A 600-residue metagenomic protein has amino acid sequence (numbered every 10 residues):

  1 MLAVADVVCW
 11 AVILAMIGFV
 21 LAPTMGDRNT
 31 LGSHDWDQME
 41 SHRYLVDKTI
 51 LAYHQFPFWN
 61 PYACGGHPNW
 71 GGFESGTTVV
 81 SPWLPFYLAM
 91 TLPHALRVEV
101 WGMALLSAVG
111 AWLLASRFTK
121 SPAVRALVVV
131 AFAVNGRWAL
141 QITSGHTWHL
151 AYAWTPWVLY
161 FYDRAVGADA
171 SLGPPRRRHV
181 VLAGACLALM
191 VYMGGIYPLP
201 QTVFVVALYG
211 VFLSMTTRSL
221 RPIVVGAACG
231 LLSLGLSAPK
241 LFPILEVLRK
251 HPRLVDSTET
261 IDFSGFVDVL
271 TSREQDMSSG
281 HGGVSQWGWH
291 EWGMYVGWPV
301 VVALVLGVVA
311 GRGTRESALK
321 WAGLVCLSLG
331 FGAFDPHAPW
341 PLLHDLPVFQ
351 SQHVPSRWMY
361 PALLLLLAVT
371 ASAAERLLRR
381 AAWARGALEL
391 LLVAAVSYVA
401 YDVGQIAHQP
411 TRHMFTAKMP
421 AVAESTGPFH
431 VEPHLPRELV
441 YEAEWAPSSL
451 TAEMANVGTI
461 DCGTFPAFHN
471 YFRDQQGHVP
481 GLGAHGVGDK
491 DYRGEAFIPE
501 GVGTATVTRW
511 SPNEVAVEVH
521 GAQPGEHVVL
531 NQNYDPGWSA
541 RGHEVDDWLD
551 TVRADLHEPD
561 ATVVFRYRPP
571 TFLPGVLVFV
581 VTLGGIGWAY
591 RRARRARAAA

Functional and structural regions predicted by a protein language model:
M1-P23, V225, L390-V393, G584-A600: Start-transfer (signal-anchor) and selected internal transmembrane alpha helices of multi-pass inner/ER membrane
V4, P174, T216-V224, A303-P339 (+2 more regions): Membrane-interface helix-loop-helix junctions at transmembrane boundaries of multi-pass membrane enzymes, predominantly
L14-A108, V130-A153, I261-W287, G332-W340 (+1 more regions): Membrane-interface coil-to-helix junctions
G18-G26, P85-M90, H94, A123-G145 (+6 more regions): Membrane-interface helix-loop junctions at the exits of transmembrane helices
D37-F58, G230, G235-V309, S425-Y441 (+2 more regions): Periplasmic/ER-lumenal interhelical loops and adjacent helix-loop junctions in multi-pass membrane proteins
L105-F118, A123-S171, P175-M215, V225-I244 (+2 more regions): Membrane-embedded helix bundles of polyisoprenyl
A227-L234, A368, A374-G404: Signature aromatic-anchored transmembrane alpha helix within multi-pass, membrane-resident enzymes that catalyze glycan
S328, D491-A600: Active-site-proximal, structured, solvent-exposed surfaces of multi-pass membrane proteins that position macromolecular
